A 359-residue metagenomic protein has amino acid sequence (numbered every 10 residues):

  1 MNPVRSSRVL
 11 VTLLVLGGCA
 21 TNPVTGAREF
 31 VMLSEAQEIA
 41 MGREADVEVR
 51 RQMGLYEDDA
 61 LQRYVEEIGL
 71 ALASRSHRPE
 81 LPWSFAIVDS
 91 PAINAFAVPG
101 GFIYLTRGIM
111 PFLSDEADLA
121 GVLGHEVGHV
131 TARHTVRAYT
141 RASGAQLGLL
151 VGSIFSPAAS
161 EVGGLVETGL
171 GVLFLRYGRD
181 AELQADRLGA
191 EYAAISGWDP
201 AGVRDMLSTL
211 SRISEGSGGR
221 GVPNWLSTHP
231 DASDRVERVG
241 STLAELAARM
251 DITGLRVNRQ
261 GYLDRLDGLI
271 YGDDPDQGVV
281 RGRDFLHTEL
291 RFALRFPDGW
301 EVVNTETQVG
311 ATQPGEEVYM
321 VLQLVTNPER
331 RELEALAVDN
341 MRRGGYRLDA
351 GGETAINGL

Functional and structural regions predicted by a protein language model:
M1-L10: Bacterial N-terminal signal peptides that target proteins for export
R8, C19-P297, E301-E317, Q323-L359: A Zn2+-metalloprotease active-site environment signal
